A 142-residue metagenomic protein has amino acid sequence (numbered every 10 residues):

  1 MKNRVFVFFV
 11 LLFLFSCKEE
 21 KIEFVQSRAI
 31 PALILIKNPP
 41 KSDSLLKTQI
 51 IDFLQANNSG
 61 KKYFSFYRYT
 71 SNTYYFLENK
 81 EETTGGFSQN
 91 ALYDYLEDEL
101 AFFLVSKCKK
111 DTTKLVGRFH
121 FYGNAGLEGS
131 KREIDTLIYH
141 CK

Functional and structural regions predicted by a protein language model:
R4-F15: Sec-dependent N-terminal signal peptides
C17-Y67: N-terminal export/targeting and maturation segments
I34-I36, Y74, Y139: Generic detection of short hydrophobic beta-strand segments and adjacent strand-loop junctions
S59-Q89, K110-N124: A short amphipathic beta-strand at an alpha->beta junction
T83-V105: Short, solvent-exposed, Trp/other aromatic-anchored flexible loops in extracytoplasmic proteins
E99-K142: C-terminal partner/receptor-binding element of secreted or periplasmic proteins
